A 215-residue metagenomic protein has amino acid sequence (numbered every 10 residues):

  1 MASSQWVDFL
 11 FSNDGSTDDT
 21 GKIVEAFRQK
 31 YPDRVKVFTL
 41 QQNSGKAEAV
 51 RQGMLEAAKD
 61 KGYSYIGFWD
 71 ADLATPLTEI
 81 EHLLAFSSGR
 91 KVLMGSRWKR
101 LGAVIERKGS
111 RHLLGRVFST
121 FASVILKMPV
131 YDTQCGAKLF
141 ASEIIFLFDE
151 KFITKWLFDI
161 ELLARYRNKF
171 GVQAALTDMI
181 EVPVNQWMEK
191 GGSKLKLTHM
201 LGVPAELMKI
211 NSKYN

Functional and structural regions predicted by a protein language model:
M1-A2: Short, well-formed alpha-helical segments that are part of the catalytic scaffolds of diverse glycosyltransferases
Q5, Y31-V35, T177: A short helix-to-beta-strand connector/capping loop
Q5-S16, F38-L40: Short beta-strand/loop segment that forms part of the nucleotide-sugar
N13-K22, Q42, L73: A conserved acidic beta->alpha catalytic loop
E25-A26, L55, K59, A85 (+2 more regions): Short, well-ordered alpha-helices that flank and scaffold nucleotide-derived cofactor binding pockets
F38-A57, Y63-Y65, L77-W156, E189-T198: Acceptor/aglycone-binding surface of glycosyltransferases and processive sugar-polymer synthases
H82, S123, K127, K151-N215: Hydrophobic helical membrane-anchoring modules
